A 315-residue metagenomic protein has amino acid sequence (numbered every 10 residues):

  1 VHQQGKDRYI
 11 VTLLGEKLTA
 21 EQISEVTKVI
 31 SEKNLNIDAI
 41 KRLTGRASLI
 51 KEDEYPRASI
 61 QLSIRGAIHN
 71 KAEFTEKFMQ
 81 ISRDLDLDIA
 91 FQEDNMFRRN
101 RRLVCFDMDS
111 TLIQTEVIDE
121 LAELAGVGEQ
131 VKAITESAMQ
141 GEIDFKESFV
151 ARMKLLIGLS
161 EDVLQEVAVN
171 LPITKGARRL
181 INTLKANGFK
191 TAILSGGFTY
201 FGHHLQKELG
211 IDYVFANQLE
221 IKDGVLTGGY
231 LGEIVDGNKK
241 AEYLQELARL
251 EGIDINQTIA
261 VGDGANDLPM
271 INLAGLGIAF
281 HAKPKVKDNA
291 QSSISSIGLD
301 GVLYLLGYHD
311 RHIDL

Functional and structural regions predicted by a protein language model:
V1-F106, D314-L315: Non-catalytic pre-domain segments flanking phosphatase-related domains
H2-G5, L155, E220: Flexible hinge/switch segments at interdomain interfaces of large molecular machines
A20, I68, A72, L112-T115 (+7 more regions): Electropositive phosphate-/nucleotide-binding environments in soluble metabolic enzymes
I23, V131, F149, A241 (+1 more regions): A general structural signal for well-ordered alpha-helical segments in protein cores
E76, G158-L315: C-terminal cap/substrate-recognition subdomain and adjoining C-terminal extension of metal-dependent phosphatase-like
E93, M108-D109, T115-E116, L121 (+3 more regions): Fold-independent oxyanion-binding glycine-rich loops and adjacent beta-strand/coil segments at enzyme active sites
M96-E142, K146: Active-site neighborhood of HAD-like aspartate-dependent phosphohydrolases
E142-V163: Cysteine/selenocysteine-centered motifs that mediate thiol-based redox chemistry or coordinate metal-sulfur cofactors
